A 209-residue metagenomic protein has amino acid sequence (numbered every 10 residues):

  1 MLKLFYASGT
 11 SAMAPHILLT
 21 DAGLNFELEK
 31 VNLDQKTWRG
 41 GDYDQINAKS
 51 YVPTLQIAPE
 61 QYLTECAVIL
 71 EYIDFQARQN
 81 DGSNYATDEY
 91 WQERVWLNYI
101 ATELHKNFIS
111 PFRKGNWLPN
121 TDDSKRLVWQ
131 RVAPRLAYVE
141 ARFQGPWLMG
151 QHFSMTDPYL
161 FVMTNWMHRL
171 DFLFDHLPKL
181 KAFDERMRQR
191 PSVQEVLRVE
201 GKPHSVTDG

Functional and structural regions predicted by a protein language model:
M1-R126: GST-like domain detector, emphasizing the conserved glutathione-binding G-site in the N-terminal thioredoxin-like
L33-D34, K181, G201: Conserved beta-strand edge residues that scaffold enzyme active sites
K36, D184, H204-S205: Generic structural signal for helix capping and beta-alpha/helix-loop junctions
V68, K179, S192: Residue-level recognition of oxygen-bearing side chains
D74, M163-T164, L197: Active-site-flanking alpha-helical
I100-Q189: GST-like fold's C-terminal all-alpha helical module
R198-G209: Terminal-tail/helix-coil boundary detector
